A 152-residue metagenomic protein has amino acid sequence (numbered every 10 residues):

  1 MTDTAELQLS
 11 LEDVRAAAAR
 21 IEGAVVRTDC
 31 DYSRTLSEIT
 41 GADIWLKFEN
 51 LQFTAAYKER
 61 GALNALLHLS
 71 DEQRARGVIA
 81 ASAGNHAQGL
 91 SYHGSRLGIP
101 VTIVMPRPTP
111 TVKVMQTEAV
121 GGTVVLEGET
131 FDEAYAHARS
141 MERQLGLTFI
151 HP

Functional and structural regions predicted by a protein language model:
M1-P152: PLP-dependent amino-acid enzyme catalytic core
